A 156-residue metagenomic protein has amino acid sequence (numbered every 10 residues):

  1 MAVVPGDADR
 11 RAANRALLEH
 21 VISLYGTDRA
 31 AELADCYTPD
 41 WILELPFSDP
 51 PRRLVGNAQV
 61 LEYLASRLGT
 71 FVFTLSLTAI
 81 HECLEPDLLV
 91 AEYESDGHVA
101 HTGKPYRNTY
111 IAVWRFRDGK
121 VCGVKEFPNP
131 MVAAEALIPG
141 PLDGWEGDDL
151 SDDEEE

Functional and structural regions predicted by a protein language model:
M1-A31, D35, P39, L142-E156: Short, low-complexity N-terminal intrinsically disordered segments enriched in polar/charged residues
A31-A34, T38-D87: A solvent-exposed, acidic/Ser-Thr-rich amphipathic alpha-helical stretch
Y37-T38, S95-G97, A112, P128: Short beta-strand segments enriched in hydrophobic/aromatic residues within well-folded beta-rich domains
T70-V72, D96-R107: Short, cysteine-centered beta-strand-loop-beta hairpins and adjacent loop/turn segments enriched in charged/polar
L75-E82, S95, T109-W114: Hydrophobic/aromatic beta-strand elements that line small-molecule binding cavities or substrate pockets in beta-rich
P86-S95: A short hydrophobic beta-strand element
L88, I111-E135: Short beta-strand edge/turn micro-motifs at domain boundaries
